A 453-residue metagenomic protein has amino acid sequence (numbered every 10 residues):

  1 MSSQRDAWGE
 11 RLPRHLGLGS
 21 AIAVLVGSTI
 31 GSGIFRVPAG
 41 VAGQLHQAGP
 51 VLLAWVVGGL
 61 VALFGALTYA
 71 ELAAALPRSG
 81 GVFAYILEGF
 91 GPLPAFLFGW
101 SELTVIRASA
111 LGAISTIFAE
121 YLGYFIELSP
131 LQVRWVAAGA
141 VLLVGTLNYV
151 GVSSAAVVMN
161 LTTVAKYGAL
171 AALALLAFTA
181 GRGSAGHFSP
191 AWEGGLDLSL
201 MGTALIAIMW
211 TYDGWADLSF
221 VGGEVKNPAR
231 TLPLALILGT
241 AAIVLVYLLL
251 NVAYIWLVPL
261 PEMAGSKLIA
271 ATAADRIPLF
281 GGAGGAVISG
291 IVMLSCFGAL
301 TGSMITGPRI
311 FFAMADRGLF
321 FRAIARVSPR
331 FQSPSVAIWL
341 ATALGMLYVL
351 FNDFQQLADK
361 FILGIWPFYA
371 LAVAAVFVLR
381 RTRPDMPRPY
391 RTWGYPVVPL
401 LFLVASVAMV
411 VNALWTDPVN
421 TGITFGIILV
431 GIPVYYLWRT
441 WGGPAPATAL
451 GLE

Functional and structural regions predicted by a protein language model:
M1-A39, G43-G49, A62-L67, S79 (+4 more regions): Membrane-interface "cap" regions at the ends of multi-pass membrane proteins
S3-P13, A48, L52, S129-Q132 (+2 more regions): Helix-loop-helix junctions that connect adjacent transmembrane segments in multi-pass membrane transporters
R14-L25, G91-L103, V136-A140, G195-I208 (+4 more regions): Select transmembrane alpha-helical segments in multipass membrane proteins
G40-G43, L63-V141, G145-Y149, S154 (+3 more regions): Hydrophobic transmembrane alpha-helices that form the core helical bundles of multi-pass secondary transporters
A84-Y85, G91, G123-L128, A235-M304 (+1 more regions): TM-loop-TM module centered on a large, flexible mid-protein loop between adjacent transmembrane helices in multi-pass
Q132-G183, G195, L236-T240, F361-L371 (+2 more regions): Membrane-interface loop-to-helix entry segments
A323-S333, Y369-N420: C-terminal membrane-solvent junction of multi-pass transporters and transport-like membrane proteins
D359-K360, G364-I365, G394-E453: A generic transmembrane alpha-helix motif of multi-pass inner-membrane proteins
